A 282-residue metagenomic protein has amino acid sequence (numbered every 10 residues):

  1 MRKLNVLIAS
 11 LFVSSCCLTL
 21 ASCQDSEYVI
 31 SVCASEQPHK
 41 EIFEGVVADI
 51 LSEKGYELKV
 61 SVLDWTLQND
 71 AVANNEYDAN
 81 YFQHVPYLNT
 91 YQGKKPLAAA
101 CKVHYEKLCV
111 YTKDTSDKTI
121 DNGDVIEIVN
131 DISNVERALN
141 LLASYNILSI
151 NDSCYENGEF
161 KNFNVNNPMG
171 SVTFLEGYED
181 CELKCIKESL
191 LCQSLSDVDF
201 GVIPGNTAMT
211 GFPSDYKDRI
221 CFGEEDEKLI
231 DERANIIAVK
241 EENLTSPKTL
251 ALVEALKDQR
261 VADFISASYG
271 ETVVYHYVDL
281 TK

Functional and structural regions predicted by a protein language model:
L18-S22: C-terminal motif of bacterial Sec signal peptides marking the signal peptidase cleavage site
C33-K59, L67: Short, polar/charged alpha-helical segment
V60-D70, N157-Q193: Short helix-initiation/N-cap motifs at beta->coil->alpha
D64-W65, N75-L88, K187-E188, S196-V198 (+1 more regions): Beta->alpha turn/N-cap motifs
T90-A100, K113-S116, D197, T210-E225: Ligand-binding "clamshell"
A100-S149, A262: A conserved helix-loop-strand patch within extracytoplasmic ligand-binding domains of the periplasmic binding
K107-K118, E232-A251: A bilobed periplasmic-binding-protein/Venus flytrap-type ligand-binding module shared by bacterial periplasmic
S133-N162, L250-K282: Ligand-binding clefts/hinges and TM-proximal coupling segments of bilobed small-molecule sensing domains
